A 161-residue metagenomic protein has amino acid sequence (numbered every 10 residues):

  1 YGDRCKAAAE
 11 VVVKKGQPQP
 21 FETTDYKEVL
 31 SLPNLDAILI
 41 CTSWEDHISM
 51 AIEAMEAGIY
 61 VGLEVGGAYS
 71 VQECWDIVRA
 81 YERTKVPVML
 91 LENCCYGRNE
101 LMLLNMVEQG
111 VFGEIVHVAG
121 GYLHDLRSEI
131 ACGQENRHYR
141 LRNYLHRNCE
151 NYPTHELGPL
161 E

Functional and structural regions predicted by a protein language model:
Y1-Y60, W75-P87: N-terminal glycine-/serine-/threonine-rich beta1-alpha1-beta2 phosphate-ribose binding loop of Rossmann-like
D25, G66-G67, E92-N93: N-terminal Rossmann-like NAD(P) cofactor-binding subdomain of oxidoreductases, focused on the glycine-rich
W44, G67-A68, L123-L126: Short glycine-enriched loops at secondary-structure junctions
A57-S70: ADP-ribose/adenylate-binding Rossmann-like module
A68-E73, G97-R98: Conserved PLP phosphate-binding loop immediately N-terminal to the Schiff-base lysine helix in PLP-dependent enzymes
T84-P87, C94-E161: Predominantly a Rossmann-like dinucleotide-binding segment in NAD(P)-dependent oxidoreductases
